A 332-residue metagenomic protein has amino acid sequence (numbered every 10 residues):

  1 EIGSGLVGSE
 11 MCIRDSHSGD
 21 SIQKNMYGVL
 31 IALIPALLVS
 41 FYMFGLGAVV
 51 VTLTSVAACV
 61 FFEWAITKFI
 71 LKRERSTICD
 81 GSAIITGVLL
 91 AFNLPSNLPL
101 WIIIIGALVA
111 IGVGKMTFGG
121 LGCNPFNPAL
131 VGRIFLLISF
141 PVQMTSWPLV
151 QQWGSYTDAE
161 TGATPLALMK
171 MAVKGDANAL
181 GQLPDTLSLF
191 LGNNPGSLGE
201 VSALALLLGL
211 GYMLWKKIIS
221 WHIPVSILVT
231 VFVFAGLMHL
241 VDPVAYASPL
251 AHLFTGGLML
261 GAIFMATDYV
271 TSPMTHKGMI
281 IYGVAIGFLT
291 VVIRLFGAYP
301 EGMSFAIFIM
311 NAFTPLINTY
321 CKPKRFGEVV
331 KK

Functional and structural regions predicted by a protein language model:
E1-G8, C12-I13: Single conserved hydrophobic/aromatic residue that forms the stacking wall/gate of nucleotide- or nucleobase-binding
I22-V39, V201-L204: The first (N-terminal) embedded transmembrane alpha-helix
L37-V49: Short, hydrophobic transmembrane alpha-helix segments
L46-A58, N97-G106, N193-A203, Y246-L258: Structural signature of hydrophobic alpha-helical transmembrane segments
F61-R73, I111-G122, L208-K217, I263-S272: C-terminal ends of transmembrane helices
L89-Y156: Membrane-interface helix-loop-helix junctions at boundaries between adjacent transmembrane segments
P125, A129, P249-G256, M279 (+1 more regions): Loop-to-transmembrane alpha-helix initiation sites
P128-L207: Long hydrophobic alpha-helical segments that form multi-pass transmembrane helix bundles in integral membrane proteins
